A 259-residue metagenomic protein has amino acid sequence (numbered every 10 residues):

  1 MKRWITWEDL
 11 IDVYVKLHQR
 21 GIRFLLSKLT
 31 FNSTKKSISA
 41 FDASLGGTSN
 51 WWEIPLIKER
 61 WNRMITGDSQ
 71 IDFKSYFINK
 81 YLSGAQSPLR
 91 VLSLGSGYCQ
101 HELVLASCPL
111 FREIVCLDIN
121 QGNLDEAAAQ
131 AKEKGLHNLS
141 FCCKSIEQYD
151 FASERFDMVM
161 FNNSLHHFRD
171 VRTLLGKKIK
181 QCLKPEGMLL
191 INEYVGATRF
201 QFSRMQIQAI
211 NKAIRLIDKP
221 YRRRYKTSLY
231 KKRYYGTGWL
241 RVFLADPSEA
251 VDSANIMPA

Functional and structural regions predicted by a protein language model:
M1-E59, G67-D72: N-terminal, positively charged/glycine-rich alpha-helical extensions of SAM-dependent methyltransferases
R60, I65-P88: Conserved alpha-helix/loop element of class I SAM-dependent methyltransferases that forms part of the SAM/SAH-binding
S93, Y98-Q148: Class I SAM-dependent methyltransferase SAM/SAH-binding core
D150-M158: A short acidic, Gly/Pro-enriched loop at the edge of an enzyme's catalytic core that lines a small-molecule cofactor
D157-D170: A short SAM/SAH-binding and catalytic strip from SAM-dependent methyltransferases
R172-M188: A short glycine-rich, Lys/Arg-flanked "PGG" loop and its adjoining helix->strand segment in the class I
L190-K226: Conserved class I S-adenosyl-L-methionine
D218-A259: Substrate-binding/catalytic lobe of Class I Rossmann-like enzymes that use SAM or dcSAM, i.e., the mid-to-C-terminal
